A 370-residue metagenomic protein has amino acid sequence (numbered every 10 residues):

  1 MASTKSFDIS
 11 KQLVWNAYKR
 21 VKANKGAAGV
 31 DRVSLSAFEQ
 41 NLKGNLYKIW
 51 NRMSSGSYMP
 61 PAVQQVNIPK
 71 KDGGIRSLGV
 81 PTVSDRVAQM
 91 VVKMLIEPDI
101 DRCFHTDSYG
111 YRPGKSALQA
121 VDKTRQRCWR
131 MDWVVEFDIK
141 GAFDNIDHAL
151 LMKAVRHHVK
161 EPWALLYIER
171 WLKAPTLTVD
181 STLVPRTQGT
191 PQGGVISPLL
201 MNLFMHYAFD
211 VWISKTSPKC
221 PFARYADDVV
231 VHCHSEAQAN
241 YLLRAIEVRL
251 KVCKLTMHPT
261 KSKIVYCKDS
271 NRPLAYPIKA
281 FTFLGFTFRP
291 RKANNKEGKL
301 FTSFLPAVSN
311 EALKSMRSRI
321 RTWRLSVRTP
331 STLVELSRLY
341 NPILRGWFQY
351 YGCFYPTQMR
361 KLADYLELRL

Functional and structural regions predicted by a protein language model:
M1-L370: Non-catalytic terminal/accessory segments
